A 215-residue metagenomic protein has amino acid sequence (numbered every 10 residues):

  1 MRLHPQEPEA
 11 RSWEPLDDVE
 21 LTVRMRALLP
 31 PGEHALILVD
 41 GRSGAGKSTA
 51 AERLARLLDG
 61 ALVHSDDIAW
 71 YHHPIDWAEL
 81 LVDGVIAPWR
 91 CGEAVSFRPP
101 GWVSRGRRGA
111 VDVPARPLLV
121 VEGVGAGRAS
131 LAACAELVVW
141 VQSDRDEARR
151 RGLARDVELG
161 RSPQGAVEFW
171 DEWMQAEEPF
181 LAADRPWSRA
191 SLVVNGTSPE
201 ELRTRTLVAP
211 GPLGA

Functional and structural regions predicted by a protein language model:
M1-L28, A133, A154-E158, E178-A215: NTP-dependent small-molecule kinase module
L36-L38: Short hydrophobic/aromatic beta-strand immediately N-terminal to the Walker A/P-loop
R42: P-loop (Walker A) phosphate-binding loop of NTP-binding proteins
K47: Conserved lysine of the Walker
A61-V121: Conserved nucleotide-sensing/catalytic segment adjacent to the nucleotide-binding pocket in NTP-handling enzymes
G84-P88, A154-L159: Conserved AAA+ ATPase "sensor/coupling" helix adjacent to the nucleotide-binding pocket
G109-E158: ATP-dependent NMP and nucleoside kinases share a basic, alpha-helical "lid"
